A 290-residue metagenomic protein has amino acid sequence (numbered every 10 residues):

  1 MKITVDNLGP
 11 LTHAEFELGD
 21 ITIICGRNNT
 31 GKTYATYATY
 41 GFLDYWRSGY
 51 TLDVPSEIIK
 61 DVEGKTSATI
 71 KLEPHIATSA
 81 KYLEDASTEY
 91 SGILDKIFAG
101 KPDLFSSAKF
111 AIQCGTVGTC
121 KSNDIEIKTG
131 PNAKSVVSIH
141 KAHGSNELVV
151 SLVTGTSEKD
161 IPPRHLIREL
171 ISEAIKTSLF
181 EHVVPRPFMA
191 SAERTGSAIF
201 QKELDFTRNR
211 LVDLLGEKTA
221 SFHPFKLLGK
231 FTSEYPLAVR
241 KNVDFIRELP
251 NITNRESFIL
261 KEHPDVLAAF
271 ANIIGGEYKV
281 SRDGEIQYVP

Functional and structural regions predicted by a protein language model:
M1-L227: P-loop NTPase switch/coupling surface
H13, D124, G275, D283-E285: Short, acidic/polar N-cap/turn motifs at the starts of alpha helices
R27-N28, Y34, E277-P290: Conserved ABC ATPase signature
I76, A80, L152-G155, V243-I259: Charged, low-complexity surface segments at secondary-structure and domain boundaries
V184, N251-E277: Amphipathic alpha-helical domain-onset/packing element
A198, R240, Y278-K279: Residue-level signal for secondary-structure boundary elements
L215-D244, E248: Aromatic- and Gly/Pro-rich amphipathic surface segment
P236, A271-N272, D283, Y288: Glycine-rich, aromatic-bearing surface loops/beta-hairpins
